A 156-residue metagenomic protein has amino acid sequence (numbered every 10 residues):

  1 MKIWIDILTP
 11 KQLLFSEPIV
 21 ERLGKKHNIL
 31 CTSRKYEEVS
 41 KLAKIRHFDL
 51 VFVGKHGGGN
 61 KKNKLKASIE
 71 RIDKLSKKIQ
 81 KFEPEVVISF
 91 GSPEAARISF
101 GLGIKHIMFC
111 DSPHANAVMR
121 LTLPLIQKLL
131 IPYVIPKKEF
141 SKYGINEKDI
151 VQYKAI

Functional and structural regions predicted by a protein language model:
M1-W4: Extreme N-terminal starter segment of soluble prokaryotic enzymes
P10-L23: Short amphipathic alpha-helix
K26-A67: Conserved nucleotide-sugar phosphate-binding/catalytic loop shared by glycosyltransferases and other
E37, V87-G101: An aromatic- and histidine-rich active-site surface loop
K61-E83: An amphipathic, basic-hydrophobic alpha-helix
V86, F100-P113, L129: Active-site proximal beta-strand in glycosyltransferases
I107-M108, M119-I131: A conserved, positively charged/aromatic
L130-I156: A nucleotide-sugar donor-handling region in carbohydrate enzymes
